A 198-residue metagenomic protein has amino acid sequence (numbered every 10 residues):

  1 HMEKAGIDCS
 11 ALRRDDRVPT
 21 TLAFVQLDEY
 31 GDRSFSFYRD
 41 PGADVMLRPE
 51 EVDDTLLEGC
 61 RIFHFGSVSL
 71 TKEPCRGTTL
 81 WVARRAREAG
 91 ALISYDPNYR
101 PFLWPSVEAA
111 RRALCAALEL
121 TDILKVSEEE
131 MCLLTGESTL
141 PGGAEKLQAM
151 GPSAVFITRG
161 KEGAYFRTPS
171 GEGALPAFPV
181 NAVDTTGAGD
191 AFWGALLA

Functional and structural regions predicted by a protein language model:
H1-K4, D28-G31, A110-L114, A144 (+1 more regions): Short, hinge-like loop/turn segments at secondary-structure boundaries
H1-S67: Conserved N-terminal subdomain of the carbohydrate kinase-like
G6, D96, E130, D184 (+1 more regions): Acidic active-site catalytic centers that drive phospho-/nucleotidyl reactions and related ester hydrolyses
T21, T79, W193-G194: A general structural signal for well-ordered alpha-helical segments in protein cores
I62, S67-K146, E162-A164: Conserved beta-alpha-beta core of the PfkB/ribokinase-like small-molecule kinase fold
R84-E88, G136-A198: Conserved phosphate-binding/catalytic region of the ribokinase-like
